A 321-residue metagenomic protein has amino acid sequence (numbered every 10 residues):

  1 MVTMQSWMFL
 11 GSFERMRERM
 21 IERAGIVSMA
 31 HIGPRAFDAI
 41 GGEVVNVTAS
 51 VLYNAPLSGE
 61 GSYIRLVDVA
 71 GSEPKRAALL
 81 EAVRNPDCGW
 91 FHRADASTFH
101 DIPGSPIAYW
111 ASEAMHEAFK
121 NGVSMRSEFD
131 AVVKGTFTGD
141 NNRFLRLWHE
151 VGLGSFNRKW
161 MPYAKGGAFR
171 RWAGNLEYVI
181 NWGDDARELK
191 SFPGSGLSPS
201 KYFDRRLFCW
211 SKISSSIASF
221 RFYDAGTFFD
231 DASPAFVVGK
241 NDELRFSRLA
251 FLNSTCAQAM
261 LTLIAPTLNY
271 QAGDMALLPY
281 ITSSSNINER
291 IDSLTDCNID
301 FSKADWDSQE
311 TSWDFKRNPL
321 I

Functional and structural regions predicted by a protein language model:
M1-G154, N175, L189-S195, R205 (+5 more regions): Signature of N6-adenine DNA methyltransferases within the class I
R171-P199: Sequence-specific dsDNA recognition surfaces
R187, I213-I217, D242: Short, charged/polar surface micro-motifs in flexible loops or helix N-caps
T267, A304-R317: Short, glycine/acidic-rich hinge or "gate" loops at secondary-structure transitions that mediate conformational
D300-S302: Short acidic/polar inter-strand loop motif in beta-rich domains
